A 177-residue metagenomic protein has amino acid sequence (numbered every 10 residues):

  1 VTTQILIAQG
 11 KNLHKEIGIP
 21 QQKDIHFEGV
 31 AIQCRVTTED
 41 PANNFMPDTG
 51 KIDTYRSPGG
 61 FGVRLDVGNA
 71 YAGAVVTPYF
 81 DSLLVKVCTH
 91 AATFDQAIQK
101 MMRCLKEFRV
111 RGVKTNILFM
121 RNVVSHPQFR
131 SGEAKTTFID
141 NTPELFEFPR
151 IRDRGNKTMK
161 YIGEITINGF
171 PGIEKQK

Functional and structural regions predicted by a protein language model:
V1-K177: Catalytic cores of soluble metabolic enzymes centered on carboxylation/carboxyl-transfer
